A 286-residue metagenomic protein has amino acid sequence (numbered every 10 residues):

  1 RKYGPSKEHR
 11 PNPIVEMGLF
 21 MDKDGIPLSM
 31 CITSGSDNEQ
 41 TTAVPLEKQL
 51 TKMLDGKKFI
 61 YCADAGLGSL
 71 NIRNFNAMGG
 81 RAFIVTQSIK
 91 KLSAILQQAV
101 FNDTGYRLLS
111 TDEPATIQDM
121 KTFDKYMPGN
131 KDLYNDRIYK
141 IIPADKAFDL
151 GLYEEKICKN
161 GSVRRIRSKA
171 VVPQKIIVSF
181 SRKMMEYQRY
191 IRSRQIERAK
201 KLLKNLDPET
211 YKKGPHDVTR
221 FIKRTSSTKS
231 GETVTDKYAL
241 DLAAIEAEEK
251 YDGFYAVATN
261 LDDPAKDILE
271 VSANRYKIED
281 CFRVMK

Functional and structural regions predicted by a protein language model:
R1-K286: Anion-binding and metal-coordination hotspots
